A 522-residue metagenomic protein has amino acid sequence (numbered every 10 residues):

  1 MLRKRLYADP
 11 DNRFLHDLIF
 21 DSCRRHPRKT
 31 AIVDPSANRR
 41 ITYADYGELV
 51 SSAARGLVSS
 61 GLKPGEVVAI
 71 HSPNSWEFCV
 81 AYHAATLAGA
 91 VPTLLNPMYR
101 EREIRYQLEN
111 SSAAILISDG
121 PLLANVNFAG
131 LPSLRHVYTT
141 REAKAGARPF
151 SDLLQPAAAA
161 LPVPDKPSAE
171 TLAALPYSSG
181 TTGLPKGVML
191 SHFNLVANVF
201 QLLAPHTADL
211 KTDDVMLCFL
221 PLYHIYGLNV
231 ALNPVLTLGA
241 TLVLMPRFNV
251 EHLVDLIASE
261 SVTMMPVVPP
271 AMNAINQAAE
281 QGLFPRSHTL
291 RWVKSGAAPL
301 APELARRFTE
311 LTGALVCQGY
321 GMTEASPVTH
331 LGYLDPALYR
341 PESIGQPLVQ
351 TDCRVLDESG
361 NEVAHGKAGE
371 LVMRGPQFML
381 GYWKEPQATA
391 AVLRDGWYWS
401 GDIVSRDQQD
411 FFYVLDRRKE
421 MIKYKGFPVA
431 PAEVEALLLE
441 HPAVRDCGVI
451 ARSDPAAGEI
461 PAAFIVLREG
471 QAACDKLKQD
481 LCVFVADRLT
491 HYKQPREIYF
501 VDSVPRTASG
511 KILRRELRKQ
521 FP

Functional and structural regions predicted by a protein language model:
P10-N12, P27-T30, A157-Y177, L184 (+1 more regions): Conserved pre-ATP/AMP-binding loop-to-beta segment of ANL
D11, R28-S75, C79-H83, R100-R105 (+1 more regions): Conserved AMP-binding/adenylate-forming core of the ANL superfamily
L18, S59-S60, H83, L87-L154 (+1 more regions): Structural core segment of the AMP-binding/adenylate-forming
R40-A44, A173-F200: Conserved AMP-binding A3 loop
F78, Y99, L116-S118, M265 (+7 more regions): AMP-binding/adenylate-forming catalytic core of the ANL superfamily
V196-V215, I225-M264, A278: Conserved AMP-binding/adenylation subdomain of ANL enzymes
V262-V267, Q277-Y339, D352: Gly/Ser/Thr-rich phosphate-binding loop
R354, H365-M379, W397, I403-V404: AMP-binding/adenylate-forming core of the ANL superfamily
